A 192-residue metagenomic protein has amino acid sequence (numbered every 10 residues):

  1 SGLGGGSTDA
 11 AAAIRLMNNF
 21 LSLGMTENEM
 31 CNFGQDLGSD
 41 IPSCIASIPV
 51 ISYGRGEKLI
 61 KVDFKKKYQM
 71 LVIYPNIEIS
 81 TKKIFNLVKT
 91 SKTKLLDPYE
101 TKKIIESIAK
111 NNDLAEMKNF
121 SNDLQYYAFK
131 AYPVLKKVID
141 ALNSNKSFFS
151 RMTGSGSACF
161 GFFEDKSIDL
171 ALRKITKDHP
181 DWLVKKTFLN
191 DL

Functional and structural regions predicted by a protein language model:
S1-E29, S43: DPxDG-like acidic metal-binding loop motif
G5-G6, M152-S157: Glycine-rich beta-strand-to-loop/alpha-helix junction loops that act as flexible
L16-F33, D165-H179: Phosphate-handling active-site elements
A46, I51-F149, E164-K166, L170-P180 (+1 more regions): Conserved, helical-rich catalytic subdomain that frames metal- and/or nucleotide-binding sites in enzyme alpha/beta
F160-F162: Short hydrophobic/aromatic beta-strand micro-patches that form the beta-sheet surface supporting nucleotide- or nucleic
